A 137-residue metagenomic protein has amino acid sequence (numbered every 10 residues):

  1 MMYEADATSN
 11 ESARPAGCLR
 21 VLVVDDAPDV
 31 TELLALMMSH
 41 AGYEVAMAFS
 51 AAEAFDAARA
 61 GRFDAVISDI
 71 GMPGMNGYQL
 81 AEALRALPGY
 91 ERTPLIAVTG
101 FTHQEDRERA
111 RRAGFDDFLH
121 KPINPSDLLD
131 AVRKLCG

Functional and structural regions predicted by a protein language model:
T31, P73, E91, H103 (+1 more regions): The feature encodes the CheY-like receiver
E32-H40: Charged docking surfaces used in two-component/phosphorelay signaling
G42-F49, A57, L119: Short hydrophobic/Thr-rich beta-strand motif most characteristic of the beta2 strand and flanking loop of CheY-like
R62-I67: Active-site beta3 strand of CheY-like receiver
D69, T99: Active-site residues of response regulator receiver
M72, L84: Receiver (REC) domain active-site loop signature in two-component systems and cognate sites in sensor histidine kinases
I123-V132: C-terminal output helix
